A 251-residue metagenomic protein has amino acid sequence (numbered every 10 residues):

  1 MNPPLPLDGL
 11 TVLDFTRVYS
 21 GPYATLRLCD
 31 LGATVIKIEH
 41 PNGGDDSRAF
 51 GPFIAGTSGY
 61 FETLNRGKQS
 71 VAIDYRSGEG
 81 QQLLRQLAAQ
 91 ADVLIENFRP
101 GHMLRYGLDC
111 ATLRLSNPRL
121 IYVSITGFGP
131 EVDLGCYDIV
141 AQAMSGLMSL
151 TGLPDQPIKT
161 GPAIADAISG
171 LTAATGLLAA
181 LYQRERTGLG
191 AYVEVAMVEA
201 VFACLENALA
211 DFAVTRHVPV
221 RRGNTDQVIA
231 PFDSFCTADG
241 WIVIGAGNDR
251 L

Functional and structural regions predicted by a protein language model:
M1-R186, V220: N-terminal helix-loop segment corresponding to the beta1-alpha1 unit of nucleotide/adenylate-binding folds
P4, M144-L251: Acidic, glycine-rich segments within the central catalytic cores of soluble metabolic enzymes that bind/position
